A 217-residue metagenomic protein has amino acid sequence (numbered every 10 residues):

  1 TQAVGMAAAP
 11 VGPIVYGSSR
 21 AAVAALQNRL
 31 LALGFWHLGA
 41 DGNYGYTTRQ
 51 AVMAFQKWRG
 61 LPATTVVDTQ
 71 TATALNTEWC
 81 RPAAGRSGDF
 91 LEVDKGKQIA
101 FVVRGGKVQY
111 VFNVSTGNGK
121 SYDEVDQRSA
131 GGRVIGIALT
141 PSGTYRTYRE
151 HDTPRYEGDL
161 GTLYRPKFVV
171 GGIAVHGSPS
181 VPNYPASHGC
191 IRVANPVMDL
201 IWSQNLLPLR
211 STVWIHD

Functional and structural regions predicted by a protein language model:
T1-G17: N-terminal low-complexity, Pro/Thr-rich disordered segments that flank secretion/membrane-targeting signals
I14-V23, N28-Q50, A54-A74: Short acidic, glycine/serine/threonine-rich helix-capping segments at coil-helix boundaries
N28-F35, M53-L61, N76-C80, G105-K107 (+3 more regions): Sec-exported extracytoplasmic/periplasmic mature domains
G42-Y44, V67, T71, W79 (+6 more regions): A mature extracytoplasmic/lumenal domain signature
N76-K120: A structural motif detector for short, solvent-exposed N-terminal "entry" segments of globular domains
E78-R86, V134-S142, H151-D217: Exported/periplasmic cell-wall-interacting domains
S115-L139: Electropositive
